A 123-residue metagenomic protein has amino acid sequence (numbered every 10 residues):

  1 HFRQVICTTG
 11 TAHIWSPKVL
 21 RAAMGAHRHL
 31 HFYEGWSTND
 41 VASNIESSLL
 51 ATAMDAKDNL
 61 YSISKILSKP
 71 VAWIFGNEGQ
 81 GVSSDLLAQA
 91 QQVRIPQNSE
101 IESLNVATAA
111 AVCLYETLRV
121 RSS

Functional and structural regions predicted by a protein language model:
H1-K57: RNA substrate-binding interface of SAM-dependent RNA methyltransferases
T8-G10, F32-W36, D58-Y61, G76-G81 (+2 more regions): Short, surface-exposed, polar/charged, turn-prone segments marking secondary-structure boundaries
T11-R28, S84-S123: Structured adenosyl-cofactor binding patch, chiefly the S-adenosyl-L-methionine
N44-L49, L67-S68, T108: Short, surface-exposed amphipathic charged segments that create phosphate/polyanion-binding patches used for binding
L50-I101: Active-site/ligand-binding-proximal alpha/beta "capping" segment
